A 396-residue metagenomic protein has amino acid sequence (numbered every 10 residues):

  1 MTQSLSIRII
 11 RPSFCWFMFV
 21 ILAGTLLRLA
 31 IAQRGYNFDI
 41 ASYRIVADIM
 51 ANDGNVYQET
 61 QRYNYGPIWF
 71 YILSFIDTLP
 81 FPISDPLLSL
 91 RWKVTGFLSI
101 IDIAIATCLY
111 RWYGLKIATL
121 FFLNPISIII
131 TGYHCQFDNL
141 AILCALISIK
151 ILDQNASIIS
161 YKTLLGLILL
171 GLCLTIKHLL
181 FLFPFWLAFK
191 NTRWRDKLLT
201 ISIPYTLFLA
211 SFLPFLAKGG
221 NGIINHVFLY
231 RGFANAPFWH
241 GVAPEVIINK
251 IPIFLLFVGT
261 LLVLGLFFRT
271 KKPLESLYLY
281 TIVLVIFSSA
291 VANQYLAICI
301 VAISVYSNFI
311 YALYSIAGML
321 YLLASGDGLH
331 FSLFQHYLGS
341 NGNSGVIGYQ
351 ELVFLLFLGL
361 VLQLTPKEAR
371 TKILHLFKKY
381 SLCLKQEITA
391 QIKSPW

Functional and structural regions predicted by a protein language model:
T2-S157, A188-V283, S288, A292 (+3 more regions): Primarily membrane-embedded glycan-assembly and transfer machineries that use lipid-linked glycans
L87-L88, K197-L198, S307-L322, D327: Membrane-interface alpha-helices
L123, L172-L179, I286-V291, V305-S307: Transmembrane helix irregularities
C144, L182, A292-M319: Hydrophobic/aromatic-rich transmembrane helices and adjacent perimembrane loops
Y161, L165-I168, L279-Y280: Alpha-helical membrane-protein architecture signal
G166-L170, L174, H178-K190, Y295-I298: Transmembrane-embedded, aromatic-rich helix segments that form part of the hydrophobic channel/pocket engaging
P204-T206, Y311-L323, Q350-L360: Signature aromatic-anchored transmembrane alpha helix within multi-pass, membrane-resident enzymes that catalyze glycan
